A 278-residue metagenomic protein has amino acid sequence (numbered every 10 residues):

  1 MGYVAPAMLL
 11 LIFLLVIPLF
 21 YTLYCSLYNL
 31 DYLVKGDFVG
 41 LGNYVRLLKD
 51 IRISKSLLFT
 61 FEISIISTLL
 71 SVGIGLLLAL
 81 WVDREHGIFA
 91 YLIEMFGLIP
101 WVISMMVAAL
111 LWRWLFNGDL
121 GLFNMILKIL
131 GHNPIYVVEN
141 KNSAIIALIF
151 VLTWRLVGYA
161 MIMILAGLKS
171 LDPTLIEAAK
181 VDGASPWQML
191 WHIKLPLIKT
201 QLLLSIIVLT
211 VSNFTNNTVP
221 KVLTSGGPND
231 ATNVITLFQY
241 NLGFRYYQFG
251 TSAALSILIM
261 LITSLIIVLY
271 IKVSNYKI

Functional and structural regions predicted by a protein language model:
G2-I278: A structural signal for multi-pass alpha-helical bundles of membrane permease subunits that mediate small-molecule
